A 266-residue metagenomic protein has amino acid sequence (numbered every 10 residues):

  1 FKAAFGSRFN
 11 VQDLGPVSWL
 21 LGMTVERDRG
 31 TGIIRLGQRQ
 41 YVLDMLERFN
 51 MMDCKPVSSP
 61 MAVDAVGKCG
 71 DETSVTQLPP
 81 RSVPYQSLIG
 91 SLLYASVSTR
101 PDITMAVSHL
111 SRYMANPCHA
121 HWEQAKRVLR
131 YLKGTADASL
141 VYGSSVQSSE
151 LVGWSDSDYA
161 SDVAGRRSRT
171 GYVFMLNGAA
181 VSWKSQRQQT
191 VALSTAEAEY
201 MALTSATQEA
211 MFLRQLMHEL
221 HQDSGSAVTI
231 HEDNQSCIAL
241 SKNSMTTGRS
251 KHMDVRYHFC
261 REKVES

Functional and structural regions predicted by a protein language model:
F1-S266: Long, low-complexity, charge-biased intrinsically disordered regions
